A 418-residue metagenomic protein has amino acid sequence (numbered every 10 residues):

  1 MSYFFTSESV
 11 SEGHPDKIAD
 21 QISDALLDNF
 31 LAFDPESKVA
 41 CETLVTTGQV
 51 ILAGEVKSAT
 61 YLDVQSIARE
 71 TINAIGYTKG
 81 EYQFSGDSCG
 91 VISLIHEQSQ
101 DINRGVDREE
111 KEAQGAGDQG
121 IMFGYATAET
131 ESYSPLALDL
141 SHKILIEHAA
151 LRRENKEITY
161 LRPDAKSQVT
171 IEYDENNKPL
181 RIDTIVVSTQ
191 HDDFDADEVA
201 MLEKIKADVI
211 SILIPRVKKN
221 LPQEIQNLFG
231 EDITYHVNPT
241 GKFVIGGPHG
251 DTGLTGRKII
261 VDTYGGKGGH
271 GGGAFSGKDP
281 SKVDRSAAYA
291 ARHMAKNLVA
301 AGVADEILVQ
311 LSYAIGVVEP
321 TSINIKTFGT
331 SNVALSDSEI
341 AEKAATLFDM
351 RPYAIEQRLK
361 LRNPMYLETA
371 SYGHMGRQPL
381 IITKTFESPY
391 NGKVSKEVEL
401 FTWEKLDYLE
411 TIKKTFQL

Functional and structural regions predicted by a protein language model:
M1-A40, N155, L409, T415: N-terminal, positively charged regions that mediate nucleic acid binding
T6, S66, N73-V244, G376 (+1 more regions): Glycine-rich, mobile lid/loop segments that gate access to catalytic sites or pores
E8-V10, H14-A19, G115-E131, V244-G268 (+2 more regions): Conserved phosphate/anionic-ligand binding catalytic regions in large, soluble enzymes, centered on
E12-L31, E129-H148, K278-G302: Alpha-helical support elements that line or immediately flank enzyme active sites and cofactor-binding pockets
S37-C41, A165-I171, I233-V237, V303-A314: A short glycine-rich, hydrophobically flanked beta-strand micro-motif that places a catalytic Asp/Glu for divalent metal
V39-S58, I315-E319: Short, charge-patterned binding micro-sites
T46, E306, Y313-L418: Internal helix-turn-beta structural module
A196-V299: Glycine-rich anion/phosphate-binding loop at the beta-strand->alpha-helix junction
